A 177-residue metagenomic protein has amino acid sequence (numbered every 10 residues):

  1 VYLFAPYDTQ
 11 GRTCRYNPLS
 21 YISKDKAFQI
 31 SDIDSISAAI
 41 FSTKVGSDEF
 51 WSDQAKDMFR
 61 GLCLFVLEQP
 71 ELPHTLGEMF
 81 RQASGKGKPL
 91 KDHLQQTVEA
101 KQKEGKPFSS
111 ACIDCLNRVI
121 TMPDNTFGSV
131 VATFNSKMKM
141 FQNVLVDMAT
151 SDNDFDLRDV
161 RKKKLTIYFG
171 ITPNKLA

Functional and structural regions predicted by a protein language model:
V1-A177: P-loop NTPase motor domains
